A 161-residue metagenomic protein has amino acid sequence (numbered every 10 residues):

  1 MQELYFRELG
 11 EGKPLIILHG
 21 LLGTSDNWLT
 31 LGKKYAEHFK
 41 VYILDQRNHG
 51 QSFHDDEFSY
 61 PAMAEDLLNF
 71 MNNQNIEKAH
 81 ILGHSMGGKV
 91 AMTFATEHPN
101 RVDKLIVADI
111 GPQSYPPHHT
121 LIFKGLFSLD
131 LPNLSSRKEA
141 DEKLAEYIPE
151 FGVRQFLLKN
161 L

Functional and structural regions predicted by a protein language model:
M1-I16, A36-F39, I76-E77: Alpha/beta-hydrolase fold catalytic core
E11-G12, G20-G23, S85: Active-site glycine-rich loops that stabilize anionic/oxyanionic intermediates across multiple enzyme folds
G20-G32: The serine-hydrolase catalytic nucleophile loop
L22, Q46-G50, P112: Alpha/beta-hydrolase active-site loop signature
L29, K33-A36, Y42-M86, V90: Active-site loop/oxyanion-hole signature of alpha/beta-hydrolase fold enzymes
M92-E97, V102-R137, D141: Flexible "cap/lid" loop of the alpha/beta hydrolase fold
P132-L161: Conserved alpha/beta-hydrolase catalytic His-Asp/Glu region
